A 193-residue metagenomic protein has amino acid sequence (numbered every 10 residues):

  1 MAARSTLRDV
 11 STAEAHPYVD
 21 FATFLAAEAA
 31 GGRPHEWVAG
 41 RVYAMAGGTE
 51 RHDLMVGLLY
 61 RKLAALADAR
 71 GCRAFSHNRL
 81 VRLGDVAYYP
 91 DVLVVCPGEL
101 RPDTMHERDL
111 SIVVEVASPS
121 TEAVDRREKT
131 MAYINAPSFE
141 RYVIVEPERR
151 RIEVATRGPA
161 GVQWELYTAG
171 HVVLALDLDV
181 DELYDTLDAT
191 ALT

Functional and structural regions predicted by a protein language model:
M1-T193: Gly/Pro/Ser/Thr-rich low-complexity, intrinsically disordered segments predominantly at protein N-termini
